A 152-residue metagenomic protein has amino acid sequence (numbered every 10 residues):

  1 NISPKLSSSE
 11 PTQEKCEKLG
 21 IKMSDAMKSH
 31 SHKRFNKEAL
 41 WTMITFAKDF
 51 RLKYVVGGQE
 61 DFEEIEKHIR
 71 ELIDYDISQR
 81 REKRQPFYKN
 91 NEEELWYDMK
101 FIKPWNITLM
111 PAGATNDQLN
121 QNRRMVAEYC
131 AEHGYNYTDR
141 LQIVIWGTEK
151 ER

Functional and structural regions predicted by a protein language model:
N1-R152: Conserved AdoMet/S-adenosylmethionine-binding subsite of the radical SAM
